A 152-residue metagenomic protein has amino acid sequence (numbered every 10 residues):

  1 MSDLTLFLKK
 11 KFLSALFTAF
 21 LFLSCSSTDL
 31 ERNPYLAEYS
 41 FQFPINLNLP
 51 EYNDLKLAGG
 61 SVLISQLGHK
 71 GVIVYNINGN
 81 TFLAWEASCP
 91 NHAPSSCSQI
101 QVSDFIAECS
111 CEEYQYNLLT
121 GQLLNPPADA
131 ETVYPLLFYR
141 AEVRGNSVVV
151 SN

Functional and structural regions predicted by a protein language model:
S2-L13: Bacterial N-terminal signal peptides that target proteins for export
S14, E31-N33, E108, E131: Alpha-helical protein-protein interaction elements
A15-A19: Alpha-helical transmembrane segments
L21-S24: C-terminal motif of bacterial Sec signal peptides marking the signal peptidase cleavage site
T28-D104, N117-L118, Q122, L137-N152: N-terminal pre-ligand scaffold of iron-sulfur
S103-E113, L123-L136: Short cysteine/histidine-rich metal-coordination sites, predominantly Zn2+-binding motifs
